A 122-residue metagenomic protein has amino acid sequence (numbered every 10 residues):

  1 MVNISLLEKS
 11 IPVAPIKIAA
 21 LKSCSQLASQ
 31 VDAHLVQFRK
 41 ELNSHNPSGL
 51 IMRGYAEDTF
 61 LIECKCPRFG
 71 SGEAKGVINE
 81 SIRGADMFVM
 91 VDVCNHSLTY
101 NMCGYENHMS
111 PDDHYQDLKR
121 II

Functional and structural regions predicted by a protein language model:
M1-I122: PRPP-associated nucleotide enzymes
